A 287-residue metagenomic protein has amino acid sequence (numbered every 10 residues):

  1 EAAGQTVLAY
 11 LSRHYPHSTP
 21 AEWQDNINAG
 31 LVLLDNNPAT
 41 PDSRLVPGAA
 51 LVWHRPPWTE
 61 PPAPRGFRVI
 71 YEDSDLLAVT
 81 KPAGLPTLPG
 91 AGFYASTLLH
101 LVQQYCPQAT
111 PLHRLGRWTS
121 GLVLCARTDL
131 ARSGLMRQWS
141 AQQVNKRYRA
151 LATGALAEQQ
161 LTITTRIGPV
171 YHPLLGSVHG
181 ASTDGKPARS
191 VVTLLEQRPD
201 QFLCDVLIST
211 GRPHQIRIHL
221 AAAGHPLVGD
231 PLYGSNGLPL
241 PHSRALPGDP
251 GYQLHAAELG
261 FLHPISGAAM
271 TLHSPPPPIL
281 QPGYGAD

Functional and structural regions predicted by a protein language model:
E1-D25, T183-R189, P199, S209 (+1 more regions): Pseudouridine synthases involved in rRNA/tRNA modification
E1-L174, T183, Q197, P275 (+1 more regions): RNA pseudouridine synthases
L77, F202-I208: Short, well-ordered beta-strand segments enriched in hydrophobic/aromatic residues
Y148, L161, T165, A188-S190 (+3 more regions): Short beta-strand segments
G154, I208-T210: Non-cytosolic beta-sheet module surface loops
L195, Q201: Phosphate-binding site of ATP-dependent enzymes
